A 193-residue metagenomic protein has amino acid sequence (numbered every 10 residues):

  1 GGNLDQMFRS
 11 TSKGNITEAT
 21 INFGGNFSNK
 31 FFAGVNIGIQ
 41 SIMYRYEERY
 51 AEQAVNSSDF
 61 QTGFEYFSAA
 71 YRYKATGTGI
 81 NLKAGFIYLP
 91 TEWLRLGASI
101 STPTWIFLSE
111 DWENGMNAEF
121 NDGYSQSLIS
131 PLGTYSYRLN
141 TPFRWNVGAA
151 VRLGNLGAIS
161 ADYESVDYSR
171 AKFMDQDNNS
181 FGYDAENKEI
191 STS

Functional and structural regions predicted by a protein language model:
G1-S193: Outer-membrane beta-barrel porins/channels
